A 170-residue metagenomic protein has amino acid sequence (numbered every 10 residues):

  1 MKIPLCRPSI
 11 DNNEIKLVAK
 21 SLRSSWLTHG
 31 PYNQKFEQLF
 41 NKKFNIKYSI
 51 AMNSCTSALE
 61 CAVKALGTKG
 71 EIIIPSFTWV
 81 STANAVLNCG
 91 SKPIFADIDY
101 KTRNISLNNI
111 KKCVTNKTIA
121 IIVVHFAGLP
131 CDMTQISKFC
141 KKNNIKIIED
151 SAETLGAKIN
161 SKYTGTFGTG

Functional and structural regions predicted by a protein language model:
M1, I72-I74, A83-V86, K101-K111: Hydrophobic, well-ordered secondary-structure scaffolds
M1-W26, P31: N-terminal "arm"/small-domain region of PLP-dependent enzymes with the aminotransferase-like
W26-E71, F77, A85-L87, F95-D97 (+1 more regions): Phosphate-binding glycine-rich loop
I73, I94, K146-I148: Structural detector of well-ordered beta-strand residues that form the stable sheet scaffold of enzyme domains
G90: Structured binding elements
K101-T169: Active-site phosphate-binding strand-loop segment of PLP-dependent enzymes
